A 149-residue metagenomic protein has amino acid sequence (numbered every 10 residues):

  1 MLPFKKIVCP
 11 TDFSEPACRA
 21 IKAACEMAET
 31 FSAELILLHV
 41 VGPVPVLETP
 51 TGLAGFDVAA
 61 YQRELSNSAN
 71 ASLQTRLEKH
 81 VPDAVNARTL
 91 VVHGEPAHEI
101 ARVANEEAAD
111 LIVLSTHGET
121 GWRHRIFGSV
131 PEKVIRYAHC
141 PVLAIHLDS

Functional and structural regions predicted by a protein language model:
M1-L2, T30, E78-I112, S149: Structural beta-alpha unit
L2-G55: Small/aliphatic-rich secondary-structure junction motif
L38, R88-V92, L143: General small-molecule cofactor/ligand-binding pocket signal
G52-F56, E106-E107, V130-P131: Short, hinge-like loop/turn segments at secondary-structure boundaries
F56-A71: A short acidic, glycine-rich active-site loop that binds or catalyzes chemistry on phosphate/adenosine moieties
L111-K133: Glycine-rich, Arg-bearing micro-motifs that act as flexible, cationic patches
C140-D148: Short, flexible loop segments at boundaries between secondary-structure elements
